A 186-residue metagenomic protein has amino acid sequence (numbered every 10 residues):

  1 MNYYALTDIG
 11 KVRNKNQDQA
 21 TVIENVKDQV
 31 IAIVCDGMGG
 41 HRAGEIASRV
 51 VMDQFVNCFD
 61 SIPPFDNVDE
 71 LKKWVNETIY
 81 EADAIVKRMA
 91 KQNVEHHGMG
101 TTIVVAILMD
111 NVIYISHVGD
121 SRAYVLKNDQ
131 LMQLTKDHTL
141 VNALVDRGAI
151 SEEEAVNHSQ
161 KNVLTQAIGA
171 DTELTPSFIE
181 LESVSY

Functional and structural regions predicted by a protein language model:
M1-Y186: PP2C/PPM-type serine/threonine phosphatase catalytic domain
